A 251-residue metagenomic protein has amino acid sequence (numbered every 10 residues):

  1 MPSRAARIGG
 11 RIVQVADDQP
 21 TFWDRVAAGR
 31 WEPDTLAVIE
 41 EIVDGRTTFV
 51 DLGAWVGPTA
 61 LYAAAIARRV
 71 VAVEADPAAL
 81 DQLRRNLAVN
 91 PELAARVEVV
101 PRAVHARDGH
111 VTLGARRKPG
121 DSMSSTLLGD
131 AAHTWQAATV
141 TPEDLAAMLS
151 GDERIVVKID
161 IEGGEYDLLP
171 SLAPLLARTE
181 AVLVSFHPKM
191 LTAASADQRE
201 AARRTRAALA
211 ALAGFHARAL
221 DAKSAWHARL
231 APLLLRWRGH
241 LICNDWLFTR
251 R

Functional and structural regions predicted by a protein language model:
M1-R96, G129-H133, A146-D152, T192-R251: S-adenosyl-L-methionine
A16-D18, R116-K118, H187: Generic beta-structure capping elements
T48-T59, T134, A138-A194: Active-site segment flanking the S-adenosylmethionine/decSAM binding pocket in AdoMet-dependent transferases
V73, E98-V100, K158-E162: Active-site-adjacent beta-strand anchor residues
D76-P77, A103-R107, G163, P188-L191: Short "lid" loop at the C-terminus of a central beta-strand within the Rossmann-like core of SAM-dependent
R84-A146: S-adenosyl-L-methionine
A103, R117, F186, D221-K223: Residues at the C-termini of beta-strands that transition into short coil/loop
